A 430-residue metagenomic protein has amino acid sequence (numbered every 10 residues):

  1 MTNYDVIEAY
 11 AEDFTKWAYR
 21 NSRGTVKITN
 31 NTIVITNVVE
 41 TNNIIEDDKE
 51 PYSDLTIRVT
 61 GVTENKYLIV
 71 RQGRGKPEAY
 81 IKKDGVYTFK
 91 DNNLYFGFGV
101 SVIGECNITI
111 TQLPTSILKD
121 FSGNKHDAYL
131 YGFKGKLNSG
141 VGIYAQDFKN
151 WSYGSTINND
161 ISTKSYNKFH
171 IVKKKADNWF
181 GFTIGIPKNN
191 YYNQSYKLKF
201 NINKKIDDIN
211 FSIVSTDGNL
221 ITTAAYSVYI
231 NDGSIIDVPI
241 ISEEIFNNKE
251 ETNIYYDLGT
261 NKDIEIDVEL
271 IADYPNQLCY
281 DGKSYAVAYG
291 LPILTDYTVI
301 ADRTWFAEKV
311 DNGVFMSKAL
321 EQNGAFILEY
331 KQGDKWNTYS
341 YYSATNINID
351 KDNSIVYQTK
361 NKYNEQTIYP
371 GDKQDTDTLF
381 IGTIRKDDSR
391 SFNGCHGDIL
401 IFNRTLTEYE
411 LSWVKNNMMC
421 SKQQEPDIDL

Functional and structural regions predicted by a protein language model:
M1-T32, C106-N178, I186-Y191, S195-S227 (+6 more regions): Extracytoplasmic low-complexity segments
I44-L55, I184-Y196, Y289-I300, I347-D352 (+2 more regions): Extracellular/lumenal carbohydrate-interaction signature centered on repeated Trp-anchored short motifs
R58-T63, K199-K205, D302-K309, S317 (+2 more regions): Solvent-exposed strand-to-loop "edge" motifs in beta-rich extracellular domains
T88-N107, D237-K262, K360, D375-K386: Extracellular beta-strand ligand-recognition surfaces/modules
I221-I230, N337-S354: Short, aromatic/His-centered strand-loop micro-motif at the edge of beta-sheets
N312-Y339: Glycan-recognition/cleft segments
N348-K373: Carbohydrate-binding surfaces in secreted/extracellular proteins
T367-G397: Extracellular glycan-interaction patches encoded by glycine-rich segments
